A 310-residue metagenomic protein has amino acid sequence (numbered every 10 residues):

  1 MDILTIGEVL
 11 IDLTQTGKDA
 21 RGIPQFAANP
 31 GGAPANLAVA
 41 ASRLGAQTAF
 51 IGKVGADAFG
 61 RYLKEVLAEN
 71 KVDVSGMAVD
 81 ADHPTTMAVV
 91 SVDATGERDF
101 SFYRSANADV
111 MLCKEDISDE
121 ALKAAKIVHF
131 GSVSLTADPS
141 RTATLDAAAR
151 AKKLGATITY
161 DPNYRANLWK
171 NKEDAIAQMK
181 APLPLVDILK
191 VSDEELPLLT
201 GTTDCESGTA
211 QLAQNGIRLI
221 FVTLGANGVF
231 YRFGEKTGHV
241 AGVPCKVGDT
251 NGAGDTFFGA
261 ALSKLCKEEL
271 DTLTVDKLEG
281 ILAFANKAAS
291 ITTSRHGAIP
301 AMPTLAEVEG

Functional and structural regions predicted by a protein language model:
M1-D73: Glycine-rich phosphate/adenosyl-contacting loop at the front of the ribokinase-like
D2, T157, I188, R218-L219: Proline-centered loop/turn at the N-terminus of a beta-strand
I3-L4, A149-R150, G201-G310: Conserved phosphate-binding/catalytic region of the ribokinase-like
V39, M87-S91, G228-Y231: Short beta-strand scaffold segments in enzyme catalytic cores
Q47-F130, G310: Conserved N-terminal subdomain of the carbohydrate kinase-like
V133-A210, G228: Conserved beta-alpha-beta core of the PfkB/ribokinase-like small-molecule kinase fold
